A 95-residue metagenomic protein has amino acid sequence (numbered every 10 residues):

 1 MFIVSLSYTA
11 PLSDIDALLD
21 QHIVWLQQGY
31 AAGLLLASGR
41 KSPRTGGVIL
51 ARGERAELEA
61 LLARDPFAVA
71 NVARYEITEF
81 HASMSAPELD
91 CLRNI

Functional and structural regions predicted by a protein language model:
M1-I95: Conserved, structured core segments of small domains
